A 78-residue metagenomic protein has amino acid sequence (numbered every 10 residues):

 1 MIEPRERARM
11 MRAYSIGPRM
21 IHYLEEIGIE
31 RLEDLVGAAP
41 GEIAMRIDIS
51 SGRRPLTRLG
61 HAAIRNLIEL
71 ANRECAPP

Functional and structural regions predicted by a protein language model:
M1-P78: C-terminal extensions
